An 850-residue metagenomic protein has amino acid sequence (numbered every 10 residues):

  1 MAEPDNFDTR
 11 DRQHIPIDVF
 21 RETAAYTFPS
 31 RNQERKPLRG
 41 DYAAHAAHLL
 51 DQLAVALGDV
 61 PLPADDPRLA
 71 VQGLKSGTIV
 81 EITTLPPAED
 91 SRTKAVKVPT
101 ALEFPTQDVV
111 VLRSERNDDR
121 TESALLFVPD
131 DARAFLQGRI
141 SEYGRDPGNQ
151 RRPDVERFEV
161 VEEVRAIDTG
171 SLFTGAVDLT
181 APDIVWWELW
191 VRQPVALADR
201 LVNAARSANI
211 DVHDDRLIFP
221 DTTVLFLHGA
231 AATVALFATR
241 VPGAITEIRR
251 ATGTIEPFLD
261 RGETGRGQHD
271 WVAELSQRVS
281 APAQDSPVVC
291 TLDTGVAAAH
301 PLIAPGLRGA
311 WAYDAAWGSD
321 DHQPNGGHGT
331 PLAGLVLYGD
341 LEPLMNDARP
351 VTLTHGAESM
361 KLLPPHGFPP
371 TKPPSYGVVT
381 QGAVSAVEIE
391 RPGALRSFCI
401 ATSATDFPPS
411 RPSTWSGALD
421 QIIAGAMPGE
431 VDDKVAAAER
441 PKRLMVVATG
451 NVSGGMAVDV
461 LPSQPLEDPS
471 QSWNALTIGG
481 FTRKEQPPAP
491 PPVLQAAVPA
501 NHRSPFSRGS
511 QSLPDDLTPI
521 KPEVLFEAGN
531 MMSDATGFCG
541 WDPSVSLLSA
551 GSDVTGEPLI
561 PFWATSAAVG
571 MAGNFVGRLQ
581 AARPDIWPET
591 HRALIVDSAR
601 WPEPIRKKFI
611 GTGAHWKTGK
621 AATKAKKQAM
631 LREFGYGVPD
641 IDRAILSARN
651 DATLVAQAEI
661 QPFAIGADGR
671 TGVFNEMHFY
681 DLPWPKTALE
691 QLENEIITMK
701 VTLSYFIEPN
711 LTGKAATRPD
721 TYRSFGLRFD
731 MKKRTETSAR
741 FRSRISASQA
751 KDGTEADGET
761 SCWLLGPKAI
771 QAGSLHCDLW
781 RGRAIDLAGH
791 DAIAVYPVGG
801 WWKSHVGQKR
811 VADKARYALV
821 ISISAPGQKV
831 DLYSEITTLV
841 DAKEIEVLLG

Functional and structural regions predicted by a protein language model:
A2-D66, A101-V185, D199-V279: Autoinhibitory propeptides
G58-S91, T174-Q193: Short glycine-/aliphatic-rich beta-strand segments at the starts of folded cytosolic domains
A196, L363-S472, E485, G556-W563 (+1 more regions): Substrate-binding/access-modulating region of protease and related hydrolase catalytic domains
Q277-W311, G318-S375, G393-F398, F407-S410 (+6 more regions): Subtilisin-like serine protease catalytic core
T294-G318, F481-A496, N501-V569: Catalytic-core environment of secreted peptidases
A568-A582: Short, small-residue alpha-helix embedded
T618-R728: Secreted peptidase-domain scaffold signal
I696-G850: Long mid-to-C-terminal assembly/interaction modules of large eukaryotic proteins
